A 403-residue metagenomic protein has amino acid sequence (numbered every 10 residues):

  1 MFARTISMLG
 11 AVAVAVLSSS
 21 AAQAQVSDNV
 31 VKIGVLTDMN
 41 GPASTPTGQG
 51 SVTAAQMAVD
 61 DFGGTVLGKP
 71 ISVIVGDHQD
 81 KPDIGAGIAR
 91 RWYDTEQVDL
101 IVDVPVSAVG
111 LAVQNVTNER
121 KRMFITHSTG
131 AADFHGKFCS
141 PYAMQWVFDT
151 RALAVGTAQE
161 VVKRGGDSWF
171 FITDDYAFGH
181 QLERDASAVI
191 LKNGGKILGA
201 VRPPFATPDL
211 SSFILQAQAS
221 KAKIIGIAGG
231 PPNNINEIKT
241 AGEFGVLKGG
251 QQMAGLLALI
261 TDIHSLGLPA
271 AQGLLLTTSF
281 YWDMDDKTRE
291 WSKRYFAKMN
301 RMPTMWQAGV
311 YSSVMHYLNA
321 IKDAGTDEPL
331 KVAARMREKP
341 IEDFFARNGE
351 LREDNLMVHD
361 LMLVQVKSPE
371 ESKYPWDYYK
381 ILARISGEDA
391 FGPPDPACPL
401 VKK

Functional and structural regions predicted by a protein language model:
F2-T5, L9-G10, Q23-K403: Extracytosolic ligand-binding ectodomains
V14-Q23: C-terminal segment of classical bacterial N-terminal signal peptides
